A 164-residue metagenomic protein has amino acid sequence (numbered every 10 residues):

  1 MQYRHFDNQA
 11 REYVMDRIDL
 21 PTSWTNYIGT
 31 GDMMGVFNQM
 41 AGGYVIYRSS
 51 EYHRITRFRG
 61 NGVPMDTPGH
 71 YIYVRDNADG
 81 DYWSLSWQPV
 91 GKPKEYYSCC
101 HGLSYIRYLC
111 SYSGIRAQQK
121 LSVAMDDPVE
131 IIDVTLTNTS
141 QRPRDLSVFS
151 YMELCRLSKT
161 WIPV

Functional and structural regions predicted by a protein language model:
M1-V164: Anionic coordination/interaction segments
